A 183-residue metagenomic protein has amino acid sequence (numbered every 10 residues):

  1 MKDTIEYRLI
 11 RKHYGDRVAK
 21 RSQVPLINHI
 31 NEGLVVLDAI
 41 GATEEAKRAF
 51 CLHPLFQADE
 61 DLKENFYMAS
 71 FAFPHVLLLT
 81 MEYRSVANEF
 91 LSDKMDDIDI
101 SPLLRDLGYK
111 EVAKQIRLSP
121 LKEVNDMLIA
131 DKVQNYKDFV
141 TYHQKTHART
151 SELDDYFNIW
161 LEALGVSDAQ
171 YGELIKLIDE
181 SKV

Functional and structural regions predicted by a protein language model:
M1-V183: Metal-dependent phosphohydrolase cores
